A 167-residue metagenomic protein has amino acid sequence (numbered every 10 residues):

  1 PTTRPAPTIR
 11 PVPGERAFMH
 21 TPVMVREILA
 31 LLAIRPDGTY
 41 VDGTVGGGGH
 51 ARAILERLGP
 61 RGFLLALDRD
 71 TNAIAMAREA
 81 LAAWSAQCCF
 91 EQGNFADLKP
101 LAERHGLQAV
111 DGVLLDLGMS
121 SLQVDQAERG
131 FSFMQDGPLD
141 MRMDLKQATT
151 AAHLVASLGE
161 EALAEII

Functional and structural regions predicted by a protein language model:
P1-R4, I9-I167: S-adenosyl-L-methionine-dependent methyltransferase catalytic core, i.e., the SAM/SAH-binding region
